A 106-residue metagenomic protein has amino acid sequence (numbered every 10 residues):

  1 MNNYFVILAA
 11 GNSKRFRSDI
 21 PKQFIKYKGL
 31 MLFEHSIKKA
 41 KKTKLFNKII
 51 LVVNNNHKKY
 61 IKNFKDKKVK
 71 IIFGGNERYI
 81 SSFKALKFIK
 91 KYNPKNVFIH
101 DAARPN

Functional and structural regions predicted by a protein language model:
M1-Y4, K42-K44, D66-K67, K90-P94: Short, Lys/Arg-enriched, disordered terminal segments
N2-K58: N-terminal glycine-rich phosphate-binding loop and ensuing alpha1 helix
K22-K26, G74, V97: Catalytic tyrosine of NAD(P)H-dependent dehydrogenase/reductases that use a Tyr as the general acid/base
K58-K59, Y79: Short, well-ordered alpha-helical microsegments
I61-K65: Short, aromatic/basic amphipathic alpha-helical patches
D66-R78: Conserved donor nucleotide-binding strand/loop of the catalytic core
R78-N106: Conserved beta-loop-beta/alpha segment of the NTase-like Rossmann-fold superfamily that binds/positions NTPs
